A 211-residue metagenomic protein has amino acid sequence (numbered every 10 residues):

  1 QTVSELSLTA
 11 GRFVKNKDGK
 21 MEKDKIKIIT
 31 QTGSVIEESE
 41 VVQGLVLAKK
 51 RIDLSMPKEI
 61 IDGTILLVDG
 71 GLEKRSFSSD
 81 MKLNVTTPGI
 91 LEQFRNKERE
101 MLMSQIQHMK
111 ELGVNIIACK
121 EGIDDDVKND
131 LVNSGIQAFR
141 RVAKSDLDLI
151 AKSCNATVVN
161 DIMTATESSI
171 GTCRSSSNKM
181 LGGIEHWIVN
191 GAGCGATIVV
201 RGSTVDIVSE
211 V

Functional and structural regions predicted by a protein language model:
Q1-V211: Core, soluble structural subunits of large cytosolic macromolecular machines
